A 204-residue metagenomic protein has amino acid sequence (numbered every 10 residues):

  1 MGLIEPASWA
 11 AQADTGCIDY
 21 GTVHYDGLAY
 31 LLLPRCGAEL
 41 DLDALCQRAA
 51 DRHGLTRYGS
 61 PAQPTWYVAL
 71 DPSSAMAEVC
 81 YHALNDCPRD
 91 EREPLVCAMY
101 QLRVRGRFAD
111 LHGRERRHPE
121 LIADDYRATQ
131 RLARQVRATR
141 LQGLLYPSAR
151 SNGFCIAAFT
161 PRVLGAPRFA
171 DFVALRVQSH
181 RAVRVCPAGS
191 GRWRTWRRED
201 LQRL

Functional and structural regions predicted by a protein language model:
M1-G59, L84-L204: Active-site and NAD+-binding cores of ADP-ribose-processing enzymes
L33, V68-L70, E78, Y146-P147: Short His-Asn-centered micro-motif
S60-A69: A short, exposed loop/beta-hairpin motif centered on an aromatic-Gly-Thr core
D71-P72, A128: Short amphipathic alpha-helical segments
P72-C87: Short active-site loop/helix that positions an aromatic residue
